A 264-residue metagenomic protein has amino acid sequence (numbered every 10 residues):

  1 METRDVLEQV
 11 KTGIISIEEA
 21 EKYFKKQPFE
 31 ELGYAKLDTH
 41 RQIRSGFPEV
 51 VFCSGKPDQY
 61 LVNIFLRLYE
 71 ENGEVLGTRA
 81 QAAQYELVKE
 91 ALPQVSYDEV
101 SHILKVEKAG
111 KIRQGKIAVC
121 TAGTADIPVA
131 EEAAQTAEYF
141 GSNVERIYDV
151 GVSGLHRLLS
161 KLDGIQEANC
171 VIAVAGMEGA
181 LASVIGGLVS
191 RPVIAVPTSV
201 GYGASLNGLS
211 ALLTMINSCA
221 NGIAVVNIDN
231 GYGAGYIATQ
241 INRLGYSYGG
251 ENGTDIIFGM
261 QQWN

Functional and structural regions predicted by a protein language model:
M1-Q81, Y85-E86, E90-A91, V95: Long amphipathic alpha-helical segments
V50-V51, K116-A122, V171-A173, V225-N227: Short glycine-rich or small-residue beta-strand-to-loop segments that form or flank ligand, phosphate, metal/Fe-S
L61, D126-E131, L155-H156, A175-V184 (+2 more regions): Short glycine/serine/threonine-rich phosphate/pyrophosphate-binding segments that cradle anionic phosphate groups
I103-K105, N143-G164, L209-S210, V226: Glycine-rich oxoanion-binding loops at beta->alpha junctions
Q114-H156: Glycine-rich phosphate/diphosphate-binding loop of Rossmann-like nucleotide-binding domains
T121, D163-Q166, V200, A204-N264: C-terminal binding/interaction regions
S160-T198: Glycine-rich phosphate-binding loop
